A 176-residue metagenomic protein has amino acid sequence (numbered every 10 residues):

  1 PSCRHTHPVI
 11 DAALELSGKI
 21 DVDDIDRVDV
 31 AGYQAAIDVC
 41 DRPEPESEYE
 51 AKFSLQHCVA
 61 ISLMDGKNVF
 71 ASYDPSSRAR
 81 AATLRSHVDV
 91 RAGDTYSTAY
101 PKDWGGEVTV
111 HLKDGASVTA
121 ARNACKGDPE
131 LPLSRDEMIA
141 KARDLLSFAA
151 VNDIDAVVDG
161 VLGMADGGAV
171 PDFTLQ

Functional and structural regions predicted by a protein language model:
P1-Q176: Terminal-appendage/accessory-domain detector
